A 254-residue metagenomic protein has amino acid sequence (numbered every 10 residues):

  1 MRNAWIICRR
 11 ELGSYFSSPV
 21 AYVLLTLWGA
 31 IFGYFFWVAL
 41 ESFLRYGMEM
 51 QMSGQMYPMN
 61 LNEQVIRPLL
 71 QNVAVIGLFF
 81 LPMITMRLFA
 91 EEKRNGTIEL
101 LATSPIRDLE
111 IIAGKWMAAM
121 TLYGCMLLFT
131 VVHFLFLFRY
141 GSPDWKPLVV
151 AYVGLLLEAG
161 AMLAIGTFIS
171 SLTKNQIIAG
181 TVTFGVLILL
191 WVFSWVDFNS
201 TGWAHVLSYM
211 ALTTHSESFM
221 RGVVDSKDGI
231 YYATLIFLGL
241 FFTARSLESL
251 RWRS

Functional and structural regions predicted by a protein language model:
M1-L25: Aromatic- and glycine-rich beta-strand/loop motifs that create alpha-glucan
P19-R45, V75-F80, G185-L189: Hydrophobic alpha-helical transmembrane segments of multi-pass membrane transport/permease proteins
F32-W37, Y57-L70, A113-Q176, V224: Secretory targeting signals
V38-E63, A179-S246, R251-S254: Terminal transmembrane helical anchor/hairpin motif
V65-E91, M126: Long, hydrophobic alpha-helical segments
L81-T85, H133, A164-I165, T243: Hydrophobic/aromatic residues in alpha-helical transmembrane segments
P82-A102, W116: Transmembrane helix boundary and interhelical loop/hinge segments in multi-pass membrane proteins
